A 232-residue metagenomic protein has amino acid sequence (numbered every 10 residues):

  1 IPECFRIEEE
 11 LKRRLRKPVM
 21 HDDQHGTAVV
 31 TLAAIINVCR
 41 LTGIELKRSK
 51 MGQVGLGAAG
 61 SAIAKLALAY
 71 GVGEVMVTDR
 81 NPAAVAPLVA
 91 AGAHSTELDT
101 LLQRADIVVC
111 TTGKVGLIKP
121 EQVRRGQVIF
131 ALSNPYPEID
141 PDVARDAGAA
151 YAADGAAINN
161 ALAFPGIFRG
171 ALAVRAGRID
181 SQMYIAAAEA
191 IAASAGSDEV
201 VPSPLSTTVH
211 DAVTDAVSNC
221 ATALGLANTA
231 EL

Functional and structural regions predicted by a protein language model:
I1-S49, F168, L172: Glycine/serine-rich phosphate-binding loop and adjoining beta1-alpha1 elements at the start of nucleotide-handling
F5-K12, V29-I36, A64-K65, V89 (+4 more regions): Predominant activation on well-ordered alpha-helical scaffold segments within soluble catalytic domains
E9-V19, L46, A84-A90, R104 (+1 more regions): Gly-rich Lys/Arg/Thr-decorated short loops/hinges at beta-loop-alpha junctions or inter-strand turns that position
M20-Q24, T42, A131-E231: Adenosine-phosphate binding glycine-rich loop
H25-G113: Glycine-rich phosphate/diphosphate-binding loop of Rossmann-like nucleotide-binding domains
A91-A152: Rossmann-like adenosine-cofactor binding region
